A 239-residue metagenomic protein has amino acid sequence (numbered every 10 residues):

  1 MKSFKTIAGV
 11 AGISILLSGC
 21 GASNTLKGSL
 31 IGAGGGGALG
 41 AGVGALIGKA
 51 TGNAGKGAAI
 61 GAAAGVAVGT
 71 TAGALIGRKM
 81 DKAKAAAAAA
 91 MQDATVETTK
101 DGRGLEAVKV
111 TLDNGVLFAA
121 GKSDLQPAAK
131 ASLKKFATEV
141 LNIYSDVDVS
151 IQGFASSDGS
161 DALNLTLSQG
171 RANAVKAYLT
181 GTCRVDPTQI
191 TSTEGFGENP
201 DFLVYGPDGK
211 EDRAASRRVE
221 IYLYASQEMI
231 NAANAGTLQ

Functional and structural regions predicted by a protein language model:
M1-A8: Bacterial N-terminal signal peptides that target proteins for export
I15-G19: C-terminal motif of bacterial Sec signal peptides marking the signal peptidase cleavage site
G21-A88: Short, low-complexity, glycine-enriched hydrophobic/amphipathic alpha-helices that associate with lipid bilayers
K49, F136-V140, Y178, T182: A generic secondary-structure signal
G55, A59, G73-V147, L223-Q239: Periplasmic peptidoglycan-binding/tethering modules of Gram-negative envelope proteins
V96, V149, I190-T193: Generic structural signal for residues in well-ordered beta-strands
K135-T166: A short, charged
A155-A232, T237-Q239: Periplasmic OmpA-like peptidoglycan-binding domain that tethers envelope proteins to the cell wall
